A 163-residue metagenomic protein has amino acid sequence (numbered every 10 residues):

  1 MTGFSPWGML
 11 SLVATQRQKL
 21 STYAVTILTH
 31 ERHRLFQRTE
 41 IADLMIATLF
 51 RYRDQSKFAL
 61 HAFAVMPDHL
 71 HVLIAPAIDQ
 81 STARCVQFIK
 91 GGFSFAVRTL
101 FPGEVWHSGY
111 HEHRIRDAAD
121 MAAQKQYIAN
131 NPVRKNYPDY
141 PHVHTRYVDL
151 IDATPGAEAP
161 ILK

Functional and structural regions predicted by a protein language model:
M1-K163: Short catalytic/metal-binding and nucleic-acid-binding patches
